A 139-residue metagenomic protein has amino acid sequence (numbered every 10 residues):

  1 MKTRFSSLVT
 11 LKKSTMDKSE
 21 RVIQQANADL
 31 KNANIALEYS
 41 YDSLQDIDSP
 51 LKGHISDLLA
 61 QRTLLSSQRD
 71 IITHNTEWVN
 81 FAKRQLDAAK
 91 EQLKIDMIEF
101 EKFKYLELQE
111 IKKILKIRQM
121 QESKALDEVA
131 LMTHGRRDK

Functional and structural regions predicted by a protein language model:
M1-K139: Charge-rich amphipathic alpha-helical interaction elements
